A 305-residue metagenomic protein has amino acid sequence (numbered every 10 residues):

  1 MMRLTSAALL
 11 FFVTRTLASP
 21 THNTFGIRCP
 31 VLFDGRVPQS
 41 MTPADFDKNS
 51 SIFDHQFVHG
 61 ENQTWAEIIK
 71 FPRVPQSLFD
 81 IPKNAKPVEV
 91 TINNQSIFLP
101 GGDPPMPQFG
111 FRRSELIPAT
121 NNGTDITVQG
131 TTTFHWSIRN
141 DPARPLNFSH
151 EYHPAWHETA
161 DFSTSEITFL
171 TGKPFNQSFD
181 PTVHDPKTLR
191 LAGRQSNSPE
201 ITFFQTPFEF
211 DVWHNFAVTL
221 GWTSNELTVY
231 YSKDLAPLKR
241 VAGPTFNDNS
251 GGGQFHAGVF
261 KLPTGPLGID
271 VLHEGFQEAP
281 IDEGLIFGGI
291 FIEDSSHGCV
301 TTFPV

Functional and structural regions predicted by a protein language model:
M1-H22: Fungal secretory targeting signals
A18-H184, G193-Q195, F246-V305: Low-complexity, Ser/Thr/Pro/Gly-rich disordered linker/stalk regions
T133-R139, N215-T219, Y230: Residues within well-ordered beta-strands of beta-sheet-rich folds
S163-S165, S198-F203, A236-G243: Surface-exposed loop/edge segments in extracytoplasmic proteins
P186-L189, N225-L227: Repetitive beta-architecture junctions, highlighting loop-to-beta-strand starts across blade-like repeats
G193-N215: Short, aromatic/His-centered strand-loop micro-motif at the edge of beta-sheets
E209-L227, D234: Localized edge beta-strand/strand-to-loop motifs within extracellular or lumenal beta-rich domains
S224-G252: Intrinsically disordered, low-complexity segments enriched in Gly and acidic/Ser/Thr residues that form flexible
